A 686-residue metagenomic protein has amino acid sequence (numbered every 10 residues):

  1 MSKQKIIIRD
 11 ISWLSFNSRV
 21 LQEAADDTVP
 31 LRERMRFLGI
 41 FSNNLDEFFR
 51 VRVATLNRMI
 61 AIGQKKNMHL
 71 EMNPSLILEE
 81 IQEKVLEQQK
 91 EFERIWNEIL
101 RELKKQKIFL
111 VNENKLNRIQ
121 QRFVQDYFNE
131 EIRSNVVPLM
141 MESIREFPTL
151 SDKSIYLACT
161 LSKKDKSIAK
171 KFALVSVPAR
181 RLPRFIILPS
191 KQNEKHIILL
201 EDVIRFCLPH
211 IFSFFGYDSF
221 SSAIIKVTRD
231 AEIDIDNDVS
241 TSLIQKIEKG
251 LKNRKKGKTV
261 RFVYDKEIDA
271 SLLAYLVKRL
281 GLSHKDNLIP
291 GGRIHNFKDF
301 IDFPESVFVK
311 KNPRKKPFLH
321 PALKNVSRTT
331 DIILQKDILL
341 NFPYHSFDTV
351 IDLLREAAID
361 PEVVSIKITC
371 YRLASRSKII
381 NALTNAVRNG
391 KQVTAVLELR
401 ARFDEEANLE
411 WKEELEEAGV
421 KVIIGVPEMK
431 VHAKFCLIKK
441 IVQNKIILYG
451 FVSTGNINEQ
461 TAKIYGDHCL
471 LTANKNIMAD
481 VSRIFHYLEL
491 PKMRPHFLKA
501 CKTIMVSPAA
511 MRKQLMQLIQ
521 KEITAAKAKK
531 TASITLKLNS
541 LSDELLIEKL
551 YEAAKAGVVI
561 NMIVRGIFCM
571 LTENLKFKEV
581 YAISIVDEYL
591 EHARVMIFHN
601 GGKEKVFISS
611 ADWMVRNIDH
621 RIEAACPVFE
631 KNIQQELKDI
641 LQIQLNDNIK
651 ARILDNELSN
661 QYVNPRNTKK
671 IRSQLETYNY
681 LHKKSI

Functional and structural regions predicted by a protein language model:
M1-I534, E552, A556, F568-I686: N-terminal localization/anchoring segments of enzymes in phospholipid and broader phosphate metabolism
E544-I547, Y551: Glycine/threonine-rich ATP-lid/beta-loop region of ATP-binding domains
V559-I563: Hydrophobic alpha/beta core scaffold segments
